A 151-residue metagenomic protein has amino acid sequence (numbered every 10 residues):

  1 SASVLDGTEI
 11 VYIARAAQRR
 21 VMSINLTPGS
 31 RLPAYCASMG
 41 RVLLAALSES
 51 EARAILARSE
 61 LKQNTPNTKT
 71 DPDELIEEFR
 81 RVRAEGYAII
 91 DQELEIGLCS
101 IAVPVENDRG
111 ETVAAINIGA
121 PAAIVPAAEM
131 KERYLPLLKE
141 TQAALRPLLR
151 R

Functional and structural regions predicted by a protein language model:
A2-G7, R15-A16: Short hydrophobic alpha-helical segments used for membrane anchoring or interfacial signaling
Y12-A14, A114: A structural microfeature
V21-L94: Short, solvent-exposed recognition segments
C99-V103: Short hydrophobic beta-strand micro-motif common in sensory/regulatory domains
V105-D108: Sensor-regulatory modules in signal-transduction proteins
V113-R151: Juxtadomain coupling helices with adjacent low-complexity linkers
